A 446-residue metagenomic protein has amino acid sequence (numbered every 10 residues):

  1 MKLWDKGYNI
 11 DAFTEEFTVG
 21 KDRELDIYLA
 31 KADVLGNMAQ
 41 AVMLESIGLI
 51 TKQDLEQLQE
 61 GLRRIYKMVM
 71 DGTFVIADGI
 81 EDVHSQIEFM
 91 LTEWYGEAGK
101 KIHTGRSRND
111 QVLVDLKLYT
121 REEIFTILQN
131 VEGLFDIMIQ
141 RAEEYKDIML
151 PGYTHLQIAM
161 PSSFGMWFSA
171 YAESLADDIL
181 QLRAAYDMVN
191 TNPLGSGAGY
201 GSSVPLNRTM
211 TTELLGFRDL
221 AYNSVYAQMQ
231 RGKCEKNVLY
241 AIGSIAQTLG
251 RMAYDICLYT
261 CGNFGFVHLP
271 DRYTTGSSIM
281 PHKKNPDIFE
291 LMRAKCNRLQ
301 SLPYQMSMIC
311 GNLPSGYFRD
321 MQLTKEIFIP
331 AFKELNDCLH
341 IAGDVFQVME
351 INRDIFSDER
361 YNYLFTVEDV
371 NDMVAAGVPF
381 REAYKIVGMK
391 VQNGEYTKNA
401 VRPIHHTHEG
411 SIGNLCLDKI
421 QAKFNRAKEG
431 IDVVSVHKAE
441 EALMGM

Functional and structural regions predicted by a protein language model:
M1-G201, L206-T212, D219, T275-G276 (+4 more regions): A helix-coil-helix interface module used to build multimeric assemblies and to scaffold catalytic/cofactor sites
M1-G36, A98, M280-M446: Glycine-rich cofactor/substrate-binding loops
Q40, G61-M68, M90, W94 (+12 more regions): Generic, well-ordered alpha-helical scaffold segments in large soluble proteins
V42-I50, M166, C234-S244, D369-A376: Short, well-ordered beta-strand elements within core beta-sheets of diverse protein domains
L49-I50, F74, F264-G265, P379 (+1 more regions): Conserved hydrophobic residue
Q57-E60, V225-Q230, I386-K390, R402-P403: Short linear loop/turn motifs
L58-L62, L215, D271-Y273, R360 (+1 more regions): A general structural motif at alpha-helix termini
K117-Q129, E143, P151, Q157-N312 (+2 more regions): Charged, flexible cofactor/metal-binding loops and thiol motifs
